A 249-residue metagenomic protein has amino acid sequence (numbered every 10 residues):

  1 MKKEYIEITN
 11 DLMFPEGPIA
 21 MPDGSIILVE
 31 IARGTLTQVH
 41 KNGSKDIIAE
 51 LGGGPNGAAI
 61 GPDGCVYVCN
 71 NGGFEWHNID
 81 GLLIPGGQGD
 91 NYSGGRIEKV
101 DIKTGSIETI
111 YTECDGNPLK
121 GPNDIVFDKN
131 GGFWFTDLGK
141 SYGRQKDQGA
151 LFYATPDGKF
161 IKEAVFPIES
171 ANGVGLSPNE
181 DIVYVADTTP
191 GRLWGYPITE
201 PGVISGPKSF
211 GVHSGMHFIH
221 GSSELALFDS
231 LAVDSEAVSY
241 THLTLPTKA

Functional and structural regions predicted by a protein language model:
T9-D23, L51-L83, N91-R96, C114-F133 (+3 more regions): Beta-rich, blade/repeat-based domains predominating in secreted/periplasmic proteins but also intracellular
L28-K45: Beta-propeller domains
I31, N71, L138, T188 (+1 more regions): Short loop/turn segments immediately following the C-termini of beta-strands
R33, G73-W76, K140-Y142, P190-G191: Short glycine/acidic-enriched loop and turn motifs that connect beta-strands
T35-T37, G95-E98, A150-F152, R192-W194: A short loop-to-beta-strand structural motif that recurs across blades of beta-propeller domains
H40-G43, D101-G105, T155-G158, T199-E200: Short loop/turn segments that connect beta-strands within beta-propeller blades
Y196-G206: Short loop/turn segments immediately following beta-strands, especially the blade-tip and inter-blade linker loops
T241-T247: Conserved small/polar residues in nucleotide/adenosyl-binding loops
